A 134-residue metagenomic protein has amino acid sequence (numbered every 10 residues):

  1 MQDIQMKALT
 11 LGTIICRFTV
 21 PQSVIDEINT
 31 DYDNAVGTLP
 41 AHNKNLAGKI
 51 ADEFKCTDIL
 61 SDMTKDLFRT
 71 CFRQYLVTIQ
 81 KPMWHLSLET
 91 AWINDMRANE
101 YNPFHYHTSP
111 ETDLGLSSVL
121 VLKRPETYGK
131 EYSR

Functional and structural regions predicted by a protein language model:
M1-H85, N99-F104: Non-heme Fe(II)/2-oxoglutarate
L67-T70, W92, S117: Generic beta-strand or strand-like secondary-structure segments
K81-S87, K130-S133: Short acidic alpha-helical/loop segments enriched in Asp/Glu that coordinate divalent cations
H85-D95: A short glycine-rich, His/Asp/Glu-containing loop-to-beta-strand
N94-R134: Catalytic core of non-heme Fe(II) oxygenases with the double-stranded beta-helix
